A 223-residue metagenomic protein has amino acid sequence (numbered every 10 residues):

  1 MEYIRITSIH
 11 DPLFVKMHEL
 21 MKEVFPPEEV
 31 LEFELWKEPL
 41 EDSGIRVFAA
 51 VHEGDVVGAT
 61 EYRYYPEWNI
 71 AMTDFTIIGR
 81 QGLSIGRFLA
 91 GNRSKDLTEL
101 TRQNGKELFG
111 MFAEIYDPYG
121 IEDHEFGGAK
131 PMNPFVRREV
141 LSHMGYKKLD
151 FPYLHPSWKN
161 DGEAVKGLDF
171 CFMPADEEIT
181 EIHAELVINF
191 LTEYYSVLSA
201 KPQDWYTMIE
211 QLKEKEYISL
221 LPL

Functional and structural regions predicted by a protein language model:
M1-L35, V51, V56: Short amphipathic alpha-helix that is part of the acyltransferase structural core
E2, I6-I9, R102-L223: Terminal substrate-recognition subdomain of acyl/acetyltransferases
E38-A49, K106, E163: A short helix-loop-beta-strand connector motif used in the catalytic cores of GNAT acetyltransferases and, in some
A49, D55-R63, I70-I77: Conserved beta-strand in the GNAT
A59-E61, F88, E99-Q103, G110-F112: Hydrophobic, well-ordered beta-alpha structural blocks that scaffold small-molecule cofactor pockets
Y64-T73, Q81, K106-F109: A conserved beta-turn-beta hairpin within the catalytic core of GNAT-like acetyltransferases that forms part
F75-S84, D117: A short, internal acetyl-CoA/4′-phosphopantetheine-binding micro-motif in the GNAT/acyltransferase core
G82-E99, L108: Conserved acetyl-CoA-binding loop-helix of GNAT-fold acetyltransferases
